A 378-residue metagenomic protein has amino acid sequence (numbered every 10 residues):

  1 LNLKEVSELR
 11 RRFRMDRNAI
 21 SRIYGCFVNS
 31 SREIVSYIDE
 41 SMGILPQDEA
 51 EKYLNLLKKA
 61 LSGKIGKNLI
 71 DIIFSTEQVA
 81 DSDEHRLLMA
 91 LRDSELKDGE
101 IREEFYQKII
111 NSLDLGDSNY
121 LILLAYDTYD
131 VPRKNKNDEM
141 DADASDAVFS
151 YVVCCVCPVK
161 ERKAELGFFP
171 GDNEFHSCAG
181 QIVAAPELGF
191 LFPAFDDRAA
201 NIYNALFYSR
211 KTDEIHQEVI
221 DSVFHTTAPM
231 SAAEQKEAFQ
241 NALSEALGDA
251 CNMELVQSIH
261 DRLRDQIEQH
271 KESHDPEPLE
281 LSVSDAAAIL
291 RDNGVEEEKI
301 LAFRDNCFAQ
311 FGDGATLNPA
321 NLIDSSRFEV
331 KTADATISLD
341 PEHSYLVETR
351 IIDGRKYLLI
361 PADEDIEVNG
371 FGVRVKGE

Functional and structural regions predicted by a protein language model:
N2-R14: Short, extreme N-terminal segment that most often corresponds to the first beta-strand
R11-D324: Long, hydrophobic alpha/beta structural blocks
E277, A286-E378: C-terminal, beta-strand-rich globular interaction domains
